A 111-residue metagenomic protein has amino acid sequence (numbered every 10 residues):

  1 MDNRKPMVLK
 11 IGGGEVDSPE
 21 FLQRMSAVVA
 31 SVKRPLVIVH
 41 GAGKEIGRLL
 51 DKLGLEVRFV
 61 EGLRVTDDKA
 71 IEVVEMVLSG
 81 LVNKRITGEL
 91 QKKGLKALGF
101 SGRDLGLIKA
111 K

Functional and structural regions predicted by a protein language model:
M1-K111: Nucleotide/pyrophosphate-binding catalytic subdomain
